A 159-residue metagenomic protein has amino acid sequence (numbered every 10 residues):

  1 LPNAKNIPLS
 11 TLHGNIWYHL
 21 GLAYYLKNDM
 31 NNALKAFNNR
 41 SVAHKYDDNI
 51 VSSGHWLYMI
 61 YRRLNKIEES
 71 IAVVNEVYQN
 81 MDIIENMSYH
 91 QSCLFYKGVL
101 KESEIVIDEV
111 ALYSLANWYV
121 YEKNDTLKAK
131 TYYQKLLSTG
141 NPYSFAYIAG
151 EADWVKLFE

Functional and structural regions predicted by a protein language model:
L1-N6, H13, N75-E109: Alpha-helical adaptor scaffolds
L1-S10, V42-D48: Flexible helix-coil transition and linker loops at the boundaries of alpha-helical arrays
N6-L9, H13, I50-S52, D108 (+2 more regions): Residues that mark the junctions of alpha-helical repeat units in TPR/alpha-solenoid scaffolds
L12, H19, W56-Y58, R63 (+4 more regions): "A position-specific structural signal for the A-helix of alpha-solenoid helical repeats
Y24, Y61, Y119-V120, F158: Residue at a conserved register position within TPR or TPR-like alpha-solenoid repeats
K27, L64, E122-K123: Structural motif corresponding to the intra-repeat A-B loop/turn of tetratricopeptide repeats
M30, I67, D125-T126: TPR-repeat structural position
